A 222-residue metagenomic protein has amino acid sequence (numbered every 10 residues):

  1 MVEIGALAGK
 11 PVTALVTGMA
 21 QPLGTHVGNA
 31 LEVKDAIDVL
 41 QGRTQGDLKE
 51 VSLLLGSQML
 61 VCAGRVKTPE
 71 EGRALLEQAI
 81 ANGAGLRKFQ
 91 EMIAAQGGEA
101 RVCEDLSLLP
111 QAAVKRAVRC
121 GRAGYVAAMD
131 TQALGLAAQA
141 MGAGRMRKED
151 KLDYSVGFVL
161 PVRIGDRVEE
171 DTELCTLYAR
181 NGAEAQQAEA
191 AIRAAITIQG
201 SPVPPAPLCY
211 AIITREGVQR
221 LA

Functional and structural regions predicted by a protein language model:
M1-A222: Well-ordered secondary-structure scaffolds
